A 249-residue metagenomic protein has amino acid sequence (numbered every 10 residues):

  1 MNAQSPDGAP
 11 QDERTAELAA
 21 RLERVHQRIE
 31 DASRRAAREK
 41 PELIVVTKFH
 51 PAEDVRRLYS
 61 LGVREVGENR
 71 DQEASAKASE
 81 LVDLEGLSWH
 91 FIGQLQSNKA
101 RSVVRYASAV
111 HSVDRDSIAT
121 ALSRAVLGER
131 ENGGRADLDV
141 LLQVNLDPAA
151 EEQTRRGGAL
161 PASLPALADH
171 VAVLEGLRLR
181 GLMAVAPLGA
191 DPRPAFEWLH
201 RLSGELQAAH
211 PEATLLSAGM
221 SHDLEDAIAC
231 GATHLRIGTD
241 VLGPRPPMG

Functional and structural regions predicted by a protein language model:
N2-H222, I228-C230, L242-P244: Conserved alpha/beta-domain cores
A232-G249: Gly/Pro- and small hydrophobic-enriched strand-loop and loop-to-helix capping segments that sit at the rims
